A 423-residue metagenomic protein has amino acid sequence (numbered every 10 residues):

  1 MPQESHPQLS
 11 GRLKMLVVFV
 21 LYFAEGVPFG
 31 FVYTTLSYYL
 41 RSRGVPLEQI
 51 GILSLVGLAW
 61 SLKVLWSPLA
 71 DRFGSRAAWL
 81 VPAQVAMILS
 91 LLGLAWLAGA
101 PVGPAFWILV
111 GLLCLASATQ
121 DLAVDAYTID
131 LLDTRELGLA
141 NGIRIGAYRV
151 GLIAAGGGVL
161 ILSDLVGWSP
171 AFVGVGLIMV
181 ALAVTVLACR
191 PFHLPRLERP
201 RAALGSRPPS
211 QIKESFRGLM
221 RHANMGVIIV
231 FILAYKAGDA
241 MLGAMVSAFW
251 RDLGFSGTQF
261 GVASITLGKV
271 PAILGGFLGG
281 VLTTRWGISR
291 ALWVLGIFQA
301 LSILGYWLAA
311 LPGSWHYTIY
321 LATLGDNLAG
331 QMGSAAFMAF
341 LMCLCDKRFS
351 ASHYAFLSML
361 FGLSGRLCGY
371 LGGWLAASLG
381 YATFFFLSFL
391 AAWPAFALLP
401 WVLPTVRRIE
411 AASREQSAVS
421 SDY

Functional and structural regions predicted by a protein language model:
P2-R12, H193-I228, Y423: Juxtamembrane intracellular "pre-TM" segments in multi-pass secondary transporters
H6-W60, G226-F231, Y235-F249, L253 (+1 more regions): Helix-loop boundary and gating motifs at the non-cytosolic
L47, T134-I143, G257-Q259, K347-L357: Loop-to-transmembrane helix entry/capping segments in MFS-fold secondary transporters and related SLC/MFSD carriers
L62-S75, L274-A291, A376-A377: Helix-to-loop junctions at the C-terminal end of transmembrane segments in multipass secondary transporters
V81, V85-P101, I297-S314: C-terminal ends and interior cores of transmembrane alpha-helices in multi-pass membrane transporters/permeases
V85-I88, P170-A188, T383-W401: Symmetry-related core transmembrane helices of the 12-TM Major Facilitator Superfamily/SLC fold
G138-G157, S163, S358-G369: Glycine-rich segments within core transmembrane alpha-helices of 12-TM secondary carriers
S289-F337: C-terminal transmembrane helical hairpin of 12-TM major facilitator-type secondary transporters
